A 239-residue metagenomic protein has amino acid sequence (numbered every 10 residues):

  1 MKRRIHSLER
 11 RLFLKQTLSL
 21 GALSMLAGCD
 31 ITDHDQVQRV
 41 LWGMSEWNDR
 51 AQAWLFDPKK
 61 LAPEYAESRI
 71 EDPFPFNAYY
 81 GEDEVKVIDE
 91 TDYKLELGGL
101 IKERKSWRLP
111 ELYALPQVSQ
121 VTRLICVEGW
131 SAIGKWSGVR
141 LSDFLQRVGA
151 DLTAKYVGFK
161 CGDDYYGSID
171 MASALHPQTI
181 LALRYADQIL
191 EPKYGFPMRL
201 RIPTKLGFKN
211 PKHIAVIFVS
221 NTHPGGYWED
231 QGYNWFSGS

Functional and structural regions predicted by a protein language model:
M1-L8, L12, S19-A27: N-terminal secretory signal peptides
H6, Q16, A22, G134-S137 (+1 more regions): Active-site-proximal structural scaffolding
R10-R11, K15, R199-R201: Basic side chains
Q16, L20, F144-R147: Generic, well-ordered alpha-helical scaffold segments in large soluble proteins
T32-S239: Structured, non-membrane catalytic/scaffold regions adjacent to prosthetic-group chemistry
